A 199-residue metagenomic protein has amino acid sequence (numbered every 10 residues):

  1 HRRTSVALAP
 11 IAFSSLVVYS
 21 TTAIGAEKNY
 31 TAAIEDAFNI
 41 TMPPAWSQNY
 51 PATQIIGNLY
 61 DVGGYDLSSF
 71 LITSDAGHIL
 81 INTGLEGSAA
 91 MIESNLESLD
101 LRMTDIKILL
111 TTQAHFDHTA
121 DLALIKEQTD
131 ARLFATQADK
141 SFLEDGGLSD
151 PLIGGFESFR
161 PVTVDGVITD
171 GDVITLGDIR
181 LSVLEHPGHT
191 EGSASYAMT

Functional and structural regions predicted by a protein language model:
H1-A9: Bacterial N-terminal signal peptides that target proteins for export
A26-N49: N-terminal pre-domain segments of enzymes
A45-M103, Y196-M198: Conserved beta-strand hairpin/beta-sheet module of binuclear metal-dependent hydrolase folds, prominently
L59, G87-A90, E97-V173: Active-site HxH/HxHxD metal-binding segment of metal-dependent hydrolases
Y65-D66, S74-A76, T83-G87, L110 (+3 more regions): A mature extracytoplasmic/lumenal domain signature
H78, L85-G87, T163, V173-L176 (+1 more regions): Metallo-beta-lactamase
